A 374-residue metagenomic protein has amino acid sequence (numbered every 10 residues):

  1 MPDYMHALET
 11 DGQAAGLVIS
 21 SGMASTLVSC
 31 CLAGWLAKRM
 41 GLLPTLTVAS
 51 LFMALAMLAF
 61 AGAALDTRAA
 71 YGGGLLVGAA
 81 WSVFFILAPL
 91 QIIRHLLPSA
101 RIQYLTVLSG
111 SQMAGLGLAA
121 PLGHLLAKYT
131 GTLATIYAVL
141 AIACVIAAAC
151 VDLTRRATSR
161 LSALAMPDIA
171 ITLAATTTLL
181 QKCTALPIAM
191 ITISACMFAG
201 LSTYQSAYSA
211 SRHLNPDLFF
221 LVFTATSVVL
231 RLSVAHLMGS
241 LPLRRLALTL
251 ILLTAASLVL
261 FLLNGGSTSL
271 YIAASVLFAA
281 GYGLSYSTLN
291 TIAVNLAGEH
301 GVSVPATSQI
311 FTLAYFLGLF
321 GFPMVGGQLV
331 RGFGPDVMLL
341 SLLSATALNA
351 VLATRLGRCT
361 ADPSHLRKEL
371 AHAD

Functional and structural regions predicted by a protein language model:
M23-C31, L116-G117, T224-L232, L319-F320: Residue-level signature of mid-helix packing/kink "hotspots" within the transmembrane helices of 12-pass Major
S29-G41, L230-L243, V330: Helix-to-loop junctions at the C-terminal end of transmembrane segments in multipass secondary transporters
T45-L58, R245-V259: Structural signature of the two symmetry-related core transmembrane helices
L75-G110: Cytoplasmic helix-loop-helix junction between adjacent transmembrane helices in 12-TM secondary transporters
V83-L96, L284-G298: Intracellular juxtamembrane helix-capping segments at the cytosolic ends of symmetry-related transmembrane helices
A141-L164, L352-L356: C-terminal membrane-cytosol helix-exit motif in multi-pass small-molecule transporters
T158-A189, D374: Juxtamembrane intracellular "pre-TM" segments in multi-pass secondary transporters
V302-G332: A late C-terminal transmembrane helix in Major Facilitator Superfamily
